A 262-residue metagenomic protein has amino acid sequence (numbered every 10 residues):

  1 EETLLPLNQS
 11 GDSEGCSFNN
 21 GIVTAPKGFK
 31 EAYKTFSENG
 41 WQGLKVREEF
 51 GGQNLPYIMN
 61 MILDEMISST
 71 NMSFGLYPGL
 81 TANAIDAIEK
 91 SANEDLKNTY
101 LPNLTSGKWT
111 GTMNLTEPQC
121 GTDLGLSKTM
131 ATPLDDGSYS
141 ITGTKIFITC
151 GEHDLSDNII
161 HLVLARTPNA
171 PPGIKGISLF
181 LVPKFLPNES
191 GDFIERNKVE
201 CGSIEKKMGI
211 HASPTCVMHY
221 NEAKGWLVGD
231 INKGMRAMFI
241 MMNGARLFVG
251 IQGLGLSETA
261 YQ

Functional and structural regions predicted by a protein language model:
E1-L76, D95, T99, N103 (+1 more regions): Amphipathic, small/basic residue-rich leader segments at the start of a protein or domain
C16, F29, Y77-T81, E89-G137: Internal maturation/activation junctions in enzymes
F29-G40, Y57-N60, S138-I141, W226-F239 (+1 more regions): Active-site-adjacent bridging/hinge elements
T35, G43-K45, T112-N114, K128-T132 (+8 more regions): Structured core elements
Q119-T122, E152-D154, P171, K207-S213: Short Gly/Pro-enriched turn/cap motifs at secondary-structure boundaries
S138, T142-R196: A short core secondary-structure module
F147, L186-K207, P214-A245, Q262: A glycine-rich, basic-preceded beta-loop-alpha segment at the flavin cofactor/substrate interface of flavin-utilizing
R246-Q262: Extended amphipathic alpha-helical segments enriched in small hydrophobics
